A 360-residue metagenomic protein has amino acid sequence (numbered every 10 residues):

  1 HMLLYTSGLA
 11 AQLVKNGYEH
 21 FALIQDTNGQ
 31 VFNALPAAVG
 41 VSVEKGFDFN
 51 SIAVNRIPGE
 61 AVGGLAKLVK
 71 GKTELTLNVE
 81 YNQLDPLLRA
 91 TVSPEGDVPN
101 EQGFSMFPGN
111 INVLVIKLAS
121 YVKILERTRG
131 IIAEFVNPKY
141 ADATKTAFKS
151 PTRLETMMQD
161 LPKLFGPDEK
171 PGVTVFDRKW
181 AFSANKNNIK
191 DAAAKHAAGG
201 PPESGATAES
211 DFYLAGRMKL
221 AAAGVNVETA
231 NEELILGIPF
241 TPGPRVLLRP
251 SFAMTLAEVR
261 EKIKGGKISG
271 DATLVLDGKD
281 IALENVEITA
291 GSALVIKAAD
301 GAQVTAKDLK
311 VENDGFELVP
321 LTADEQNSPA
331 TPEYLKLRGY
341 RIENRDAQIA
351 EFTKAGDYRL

Functional and structural regions predicted by a protein language model:
H1-A53, I57-E60: Conserved beta-loop-beta/alpha segment of the NTase-like Rossmann-fold superfamily that binds/positions NTPs
G40-L360: Left-handed beta-helix
